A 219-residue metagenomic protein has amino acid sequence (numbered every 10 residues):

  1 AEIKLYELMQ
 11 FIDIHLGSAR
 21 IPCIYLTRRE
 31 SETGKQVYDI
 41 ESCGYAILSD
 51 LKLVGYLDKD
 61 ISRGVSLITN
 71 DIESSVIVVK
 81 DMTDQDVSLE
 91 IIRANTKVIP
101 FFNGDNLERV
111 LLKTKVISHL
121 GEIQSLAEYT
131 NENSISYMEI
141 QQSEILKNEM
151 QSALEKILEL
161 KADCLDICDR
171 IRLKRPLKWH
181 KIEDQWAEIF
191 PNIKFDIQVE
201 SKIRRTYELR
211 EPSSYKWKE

Functional and structural regions predicted by a protein language model:
A1-E219: Membrane-proximal alpha-helical signals and transmembrane carboxylates
